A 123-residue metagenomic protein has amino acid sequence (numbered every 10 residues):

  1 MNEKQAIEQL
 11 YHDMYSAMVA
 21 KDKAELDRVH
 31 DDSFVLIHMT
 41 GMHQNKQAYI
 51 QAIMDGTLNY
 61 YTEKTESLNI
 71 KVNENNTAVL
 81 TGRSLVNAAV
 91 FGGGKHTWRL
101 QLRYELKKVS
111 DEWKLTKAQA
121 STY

Functional and structural regions predicted by a protein language model:
K4-Q5, K23-V72, T97: A solvent-exposed, acidic/Ser-Thr-rich amphipathic alpha-helical stretch
E8, Y15-S16: Amphipathic alpha-helical repeat scaffolds
M14, K21-D22: Short helix-adjacent coil turns
M14, T65-K71, S84-V86, Q101-K107: Hydrophobic/aromatic beta-strand elements that line small-molecule binding cavities or substrate pockets in beta-rich
I37, T81, T116-K117: Beta-strand residues in well-ordered beta-sheet regions across diverse protein folds
N76-V86: A short hydrophobic beta-strand element
N87-H96: Short, cysteine-centered beta-strand-loop-beta hairpins and adjacent loop/turn segments enriched in charged/polar
R99-Y123: Short beta-strand edge/turn micro-motifs at domain boundaries
